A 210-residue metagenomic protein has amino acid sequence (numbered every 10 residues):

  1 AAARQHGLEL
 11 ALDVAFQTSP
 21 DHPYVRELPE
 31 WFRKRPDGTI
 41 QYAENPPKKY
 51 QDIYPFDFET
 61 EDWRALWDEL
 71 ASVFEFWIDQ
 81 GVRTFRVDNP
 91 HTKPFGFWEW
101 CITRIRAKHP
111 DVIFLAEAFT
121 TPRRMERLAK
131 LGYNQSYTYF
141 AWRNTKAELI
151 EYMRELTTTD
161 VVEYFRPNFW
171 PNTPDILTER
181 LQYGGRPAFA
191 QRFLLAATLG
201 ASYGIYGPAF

Functional and structural regions predicted by a protein language model:
A1-G7, Q17-F210: Alpha-amylase-like alpha-glycosidases and glucanotransferases acting on alpha-linked glucans and related
L10-L12: Carbohydrate-binding surfaces in secreted/extracellular proteins
